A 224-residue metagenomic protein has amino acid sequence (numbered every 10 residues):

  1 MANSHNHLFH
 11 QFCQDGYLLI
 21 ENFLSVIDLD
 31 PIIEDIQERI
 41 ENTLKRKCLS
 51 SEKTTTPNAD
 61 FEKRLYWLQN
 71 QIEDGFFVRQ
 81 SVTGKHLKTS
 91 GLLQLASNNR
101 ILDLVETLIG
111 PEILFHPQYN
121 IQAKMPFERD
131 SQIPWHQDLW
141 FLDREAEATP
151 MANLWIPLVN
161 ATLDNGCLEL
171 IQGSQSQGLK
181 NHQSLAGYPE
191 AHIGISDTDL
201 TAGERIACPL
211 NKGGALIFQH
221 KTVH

Functional and structural regions predicted by a protein language model:
A2-Q14, E21-W135, F141: Non-heme Fe(II)-dependent double-stranded beta-helix
F61-L65, I133-D138, Y188-T201: Short, surface-exposed loop/helix-turn segments at secondary-structure junctions that function as lids/hinges flanking
H86, H136, F218, H224: Histidine-centered active-site/metal-ligand motif
I109-G110, D138-M151, G203-E204, L210: A short beta-loop-beta micro-motif enriched in histidine and acidic residues
P111-L114, L139-E147, I156-C167, G173-Q175: Active-site region of the double-stranded beta-helix
Q118-Y119, L154-I156: A structural signal for short, well-ordered beta-strand segments
L154, V223-H224: Short beta-strand His + acidic residue motifs that chelate non-heme Fe in jelly-roll/DSBH and cupin folds
A161-V223: Double-stranded beta-helix
